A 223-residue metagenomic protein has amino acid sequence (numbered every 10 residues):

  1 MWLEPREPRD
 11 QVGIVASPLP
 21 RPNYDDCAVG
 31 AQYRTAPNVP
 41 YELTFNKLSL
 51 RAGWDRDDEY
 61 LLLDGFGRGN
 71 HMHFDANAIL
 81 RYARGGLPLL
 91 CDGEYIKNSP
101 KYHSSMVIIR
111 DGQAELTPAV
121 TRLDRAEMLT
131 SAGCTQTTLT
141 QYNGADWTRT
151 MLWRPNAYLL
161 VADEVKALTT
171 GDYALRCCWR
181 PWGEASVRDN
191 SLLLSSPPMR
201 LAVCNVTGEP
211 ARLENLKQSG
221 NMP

Functional and structural regions predicted by a protein language model:
L3-N215: Catalytic and substrate-binding regions of extracellular carbohydrate-active enzymes, especially polysaccharide lyases
Q218-P223: Short, intrinsically disordered, charge-balanced linker/junction segments flanking boundaries in proteins
